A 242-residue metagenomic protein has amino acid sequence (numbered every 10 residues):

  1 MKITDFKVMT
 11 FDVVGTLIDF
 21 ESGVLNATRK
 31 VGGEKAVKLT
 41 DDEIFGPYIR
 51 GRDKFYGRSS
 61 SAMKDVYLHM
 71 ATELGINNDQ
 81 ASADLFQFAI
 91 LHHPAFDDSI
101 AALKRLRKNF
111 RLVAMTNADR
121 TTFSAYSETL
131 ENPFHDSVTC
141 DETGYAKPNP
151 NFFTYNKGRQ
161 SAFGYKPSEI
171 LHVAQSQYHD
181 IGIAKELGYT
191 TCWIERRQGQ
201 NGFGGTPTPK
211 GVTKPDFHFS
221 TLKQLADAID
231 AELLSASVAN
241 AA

Functional and structural regions predicted by a protein language model:
M1-M9, E21-S22, N78, K104 (+1 more regions): Asp-based, Mg2+/Mn2+-dependent phosphohydrolase catalytic module
K2-D97, A101, K108: N-terminal helical cap/lid subdomain that shapes the substrate entry/recognition surface in HAD-like hydrolases
